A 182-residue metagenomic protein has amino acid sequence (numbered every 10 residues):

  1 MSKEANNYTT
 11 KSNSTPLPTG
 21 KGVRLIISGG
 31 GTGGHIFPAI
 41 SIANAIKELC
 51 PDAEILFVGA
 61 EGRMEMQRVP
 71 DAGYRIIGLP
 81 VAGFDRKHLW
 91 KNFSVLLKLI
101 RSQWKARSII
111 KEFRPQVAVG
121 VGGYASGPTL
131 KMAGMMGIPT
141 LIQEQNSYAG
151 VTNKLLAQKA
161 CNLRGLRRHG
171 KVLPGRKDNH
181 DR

Functional and structural regions predicted by a protein language model:
M1-G22: Intrinsic disorder/low-complexity segments
G20, R107-V119, A125-L141, K154-Q158: Glycosyltransferases and closely related glycan-assembly transferases that use nucleotide-activated donors
R24-G30, E48, D52-K98, Q103 (+1 more regions): Conserved nucleotide-sugar phosphate-binding/catalytic loop shared by glycosyltransferases and other
G31-G33, G123-A125, S147-V151: Residue-level detector of alpha-helix initiation sites
H35-I46: Short amphipathic alpha-helix
E61-G62, G122, N162-R167: Helix N-cap/beta->alpha junction signal
G78-A82, V121-G122, I142-N146, R182: Short beta->alpha connector loops at strand-helix junctions that form conserved, small/polar/Pro-enriched
G134-R182: Active-site-proximal region of nucleotide-activated glycan assembly enzymes, centered on histidine/acidic-rich loops
